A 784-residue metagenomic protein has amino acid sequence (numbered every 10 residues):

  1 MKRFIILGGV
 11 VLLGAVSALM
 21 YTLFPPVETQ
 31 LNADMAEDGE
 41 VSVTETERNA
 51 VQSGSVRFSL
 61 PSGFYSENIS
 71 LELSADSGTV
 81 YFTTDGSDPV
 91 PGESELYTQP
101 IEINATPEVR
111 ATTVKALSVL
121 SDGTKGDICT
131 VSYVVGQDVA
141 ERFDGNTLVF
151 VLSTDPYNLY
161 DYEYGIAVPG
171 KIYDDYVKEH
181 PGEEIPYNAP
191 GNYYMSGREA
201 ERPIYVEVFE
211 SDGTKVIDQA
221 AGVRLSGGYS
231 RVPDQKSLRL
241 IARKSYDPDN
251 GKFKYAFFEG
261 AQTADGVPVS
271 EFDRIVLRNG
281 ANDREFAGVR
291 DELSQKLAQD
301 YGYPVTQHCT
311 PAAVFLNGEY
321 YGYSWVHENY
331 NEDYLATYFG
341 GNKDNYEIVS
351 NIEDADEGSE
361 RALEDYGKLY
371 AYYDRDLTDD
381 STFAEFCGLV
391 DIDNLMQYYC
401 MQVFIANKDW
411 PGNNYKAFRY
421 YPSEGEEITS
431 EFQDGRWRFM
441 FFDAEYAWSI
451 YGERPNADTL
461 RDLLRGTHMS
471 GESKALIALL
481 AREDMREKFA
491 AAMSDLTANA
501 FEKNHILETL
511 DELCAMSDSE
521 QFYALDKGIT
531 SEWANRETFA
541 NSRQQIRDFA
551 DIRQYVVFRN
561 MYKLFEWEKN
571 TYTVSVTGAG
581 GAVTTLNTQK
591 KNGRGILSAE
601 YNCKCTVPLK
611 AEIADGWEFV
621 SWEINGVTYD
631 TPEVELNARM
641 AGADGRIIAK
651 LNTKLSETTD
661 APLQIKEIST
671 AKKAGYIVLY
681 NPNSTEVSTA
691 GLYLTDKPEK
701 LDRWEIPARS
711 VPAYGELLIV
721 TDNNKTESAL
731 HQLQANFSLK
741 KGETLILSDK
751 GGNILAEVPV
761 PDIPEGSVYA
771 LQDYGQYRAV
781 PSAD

Functional and structural regions predicted by a protein language model:
F4-M195, E201-P203, V208-E210, I217-G222 (+6 more regions): Short, compositionally stereotyped local motifs that mark structural "simplifiers"
G86-V90, G123, Y246, T670-K672 (+4 more regions): Acidic glycine-/aspartate-rich tracts in secreted/extracellular proteins
N146-L148, Y157-I172, Y193-S196, Y205 (+8 more regions): Middle-to-C-terminal accessory/interaction subdomains
L152, K178-R361: Conserved ATP-binding subdomain of kinase catalytic cores across diverse folds
Q219-R231, D518-F522, Q734-D784: Conserved beta-structured recognition patch
L238-I241, D273-N279, G288, K296 (+13 more regions): Structural recognition of the beta-strand scaffold that forms the well-ordered cores of secreted hydrolase catalytic
K654-P698, S738-K740, V758-I763, S767 (+1 more regions): A structural motif detector for short, solvent-exposed N-terminal "entry" segments of globular domains
L701-E727: Intrinsically disordered, low-complexity Pro/Gly/Ser/Thr-rich segments with frequent PxxP/GP/PP motifs and embedded
